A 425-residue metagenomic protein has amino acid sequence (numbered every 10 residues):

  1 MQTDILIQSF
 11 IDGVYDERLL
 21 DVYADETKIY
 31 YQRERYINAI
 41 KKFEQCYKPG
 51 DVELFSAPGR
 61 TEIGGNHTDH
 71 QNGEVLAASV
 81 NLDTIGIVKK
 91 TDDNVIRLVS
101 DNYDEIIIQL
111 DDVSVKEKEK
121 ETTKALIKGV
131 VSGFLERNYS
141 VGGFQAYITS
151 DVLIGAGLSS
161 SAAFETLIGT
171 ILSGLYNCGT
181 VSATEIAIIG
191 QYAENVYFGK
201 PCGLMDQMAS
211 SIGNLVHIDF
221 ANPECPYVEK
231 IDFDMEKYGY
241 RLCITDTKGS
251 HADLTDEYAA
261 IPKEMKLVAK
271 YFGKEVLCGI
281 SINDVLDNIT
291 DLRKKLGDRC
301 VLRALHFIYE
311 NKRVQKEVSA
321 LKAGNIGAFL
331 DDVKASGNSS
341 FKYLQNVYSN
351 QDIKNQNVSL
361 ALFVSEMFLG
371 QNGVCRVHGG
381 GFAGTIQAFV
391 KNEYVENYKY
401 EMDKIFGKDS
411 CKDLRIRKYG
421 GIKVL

Functional and structural regions predicted by a protein language model:
M1-R60, I85, K89, D93-K120 (+2 more regions): C-terminal nucleotide
A57-T61, G65-N72, D151-I168, Q371-F389: Glycine/serine-rich anion-binding loops at beta->alpha junctions that coordinate negatively charged ligand groups
N72-D92, I212: Structural signature of FAD isoalloxazine-binding scaffolds in flavoprotein oxidoreductases
S79-N81, L158-C178: DPxDG-like acidic metal-binding loop motif
R97-V99, G143-S150, T180-Y192, L330-A335 (+1 more regions): Beta-strand segments within the central parallel beta-sheet cores of soluble alpha/beta enzyme folds
V131-I154: Glycine- and acidic-rich phosphate- and metal-coordinating loops
E136-F144, L172-I186, N392-I405: Phosphate-handling active-site elements
C178-P226, S336, L362-S365, V377-H378: Alpha/beta catalytic cores of group-transfer enzymes, especially the acyltransferase/condensing modules of polyketide
